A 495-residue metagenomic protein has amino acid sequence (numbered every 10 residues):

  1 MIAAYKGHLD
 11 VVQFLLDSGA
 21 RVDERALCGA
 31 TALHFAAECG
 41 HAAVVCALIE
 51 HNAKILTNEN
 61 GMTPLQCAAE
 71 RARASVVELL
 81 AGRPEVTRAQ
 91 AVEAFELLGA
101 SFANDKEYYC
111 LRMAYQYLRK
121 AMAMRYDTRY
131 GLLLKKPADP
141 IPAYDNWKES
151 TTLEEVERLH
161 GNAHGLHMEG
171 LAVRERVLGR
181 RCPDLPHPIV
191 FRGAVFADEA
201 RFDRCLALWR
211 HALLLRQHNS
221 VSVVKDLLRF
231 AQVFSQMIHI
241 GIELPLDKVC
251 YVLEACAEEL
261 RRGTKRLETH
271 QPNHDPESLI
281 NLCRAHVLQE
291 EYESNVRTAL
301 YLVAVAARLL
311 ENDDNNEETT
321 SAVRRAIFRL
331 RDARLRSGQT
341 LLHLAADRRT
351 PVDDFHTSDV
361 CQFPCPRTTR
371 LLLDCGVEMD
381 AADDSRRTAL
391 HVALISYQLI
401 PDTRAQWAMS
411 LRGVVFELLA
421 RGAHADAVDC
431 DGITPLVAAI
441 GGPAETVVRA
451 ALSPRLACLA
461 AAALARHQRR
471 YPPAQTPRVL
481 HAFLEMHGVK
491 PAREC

Functional and structural regions predicted by a protein language model:
D10-V11, A43-V44, S75-V76, T368 (+2 more regions): Conserved ankyrin/ankyrin-like repeat signature
Q13-R21, C46-K54, L79-V86, T319-F328 (+2 more regions): Ankyrin repeat domain, specifically the short helix-to-loop turn at the C-terminus of the second helix of each repeat
V22-R25, I55-E59, T87-A91, M379-A382 (+1 more regions): Ankyrin repeat boundary signal
L97, K148-E149, E155-H164, V195 (+6 more regions): Cullin-RING E3 adaptor/co-adaptor recruitment helices
